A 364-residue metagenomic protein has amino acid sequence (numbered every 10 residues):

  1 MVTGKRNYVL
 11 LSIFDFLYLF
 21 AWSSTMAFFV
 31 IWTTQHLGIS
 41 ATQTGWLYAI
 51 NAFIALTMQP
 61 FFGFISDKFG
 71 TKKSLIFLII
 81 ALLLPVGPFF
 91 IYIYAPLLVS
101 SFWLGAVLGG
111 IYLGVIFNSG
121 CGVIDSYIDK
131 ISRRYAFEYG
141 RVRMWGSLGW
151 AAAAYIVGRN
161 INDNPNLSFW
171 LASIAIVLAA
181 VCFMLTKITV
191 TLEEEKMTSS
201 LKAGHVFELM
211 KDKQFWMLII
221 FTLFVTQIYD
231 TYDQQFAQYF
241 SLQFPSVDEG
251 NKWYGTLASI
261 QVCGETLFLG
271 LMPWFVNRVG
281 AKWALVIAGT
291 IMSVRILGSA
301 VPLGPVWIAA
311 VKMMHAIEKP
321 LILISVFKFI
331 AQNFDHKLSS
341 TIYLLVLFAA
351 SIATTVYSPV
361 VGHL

Functional and structural regions predicted by a protein language model:
M1-K5, T186-I219, P245: Juxtamembrane intracellular "pre-TM" segments in multi-pass secondary transporters
V2-A52, Q214-T222, T226-F244, L323: Helix-loop boundary and gating motifs at the non-cytosolic
I39-I50, F137-V142, W170, F244-C263 (+1 more regions): Loop-to-transmembrane helix entry
T57-T71, I161, L267-G280: Helix-to-loop junctions at the C-terminal end of transmembrane segments in multipass secondary transporters
D67-A81, N277-G289: Cytoplasmic membrane-interface "Motif A"-like loop-to-helix N-cap segments of 12-TM Major Facilitator Superfamily
F117-R133, L321-D335: Intracellular juxtamembrane helix-capping segments at the cytosolic ends of symmetry-related transmembrane helices
S168-L185: Symmetry-related core transmembrane helices of the 12-TM Major Facilitator Superfamily/SLC fold
K337-L364: A late C-terminal transmembrane helix in Major Facilitator Superfamily
